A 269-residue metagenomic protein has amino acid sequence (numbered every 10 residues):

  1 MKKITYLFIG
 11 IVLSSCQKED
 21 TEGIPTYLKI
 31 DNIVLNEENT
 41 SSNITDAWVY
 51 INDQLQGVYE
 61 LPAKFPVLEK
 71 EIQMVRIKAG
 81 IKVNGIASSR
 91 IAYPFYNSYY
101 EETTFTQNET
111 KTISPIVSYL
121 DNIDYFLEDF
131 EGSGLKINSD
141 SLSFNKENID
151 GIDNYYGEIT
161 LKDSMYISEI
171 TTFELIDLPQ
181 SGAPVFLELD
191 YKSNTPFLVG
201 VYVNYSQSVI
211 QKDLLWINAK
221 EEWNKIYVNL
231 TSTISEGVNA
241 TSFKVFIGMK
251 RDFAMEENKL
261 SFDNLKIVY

Functional and structural regions predicted by a protein language model:
V12-S15: C-terminal motif of bacterial Sec signal peptides marking the signal peptidase cleavage site
E69-S88: A short, solvent-exposed beta-strand micro-motif common in secreted/extracellular proteins
N84-S114: Structured interaction patches on ligand/partner-binding surfaces of diverse proteins
T110-S143, K259-K266: Extracellular carbohydrate-recognition regions
F130, F173-F197, V228, L265: Extra-cytoplasmic beta-strand recognition segments
L142-I170: Short carbohydrate-recognition loop motifs
T195-Y205: Beta-strand acidic-aromatic groove motif in beta-rich domains, primarily in extracellular
S208-S242, M255-E256: Extracellular carbohydrate recognition and processing domains and analogous Trp-centered ligand-binding platforms
